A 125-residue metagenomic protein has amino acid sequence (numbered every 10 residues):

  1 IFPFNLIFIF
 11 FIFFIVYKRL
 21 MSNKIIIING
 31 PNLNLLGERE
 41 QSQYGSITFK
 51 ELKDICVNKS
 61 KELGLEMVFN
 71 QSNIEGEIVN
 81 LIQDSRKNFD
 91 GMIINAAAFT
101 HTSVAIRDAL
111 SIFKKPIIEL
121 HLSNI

Functional and structural regions predicted by a protein language model:
I1-V16: Hydrophobic alpha-helical signal peptides and transmembrane signal-/tail-anchor segments that drive secretory-pathway
S22-I25: Extreme N-terminal starter segment of soluble prokaryotic enzymes
L36-K50: Glycine- and acidic-residue-enriched helix-capping/strand-helix junction motifs
E66-G76: Short beta->alpha junction loops
E77-L81: Short acidic active-site motifs
S85-M92: Short acidic/histidine-rich motifs immediately flanking catalytic phosphotransfer sites in two-component signaling
F99, S103-I125: Flexible, gly/pro- and Lys/Arg-enriched active-site loops
